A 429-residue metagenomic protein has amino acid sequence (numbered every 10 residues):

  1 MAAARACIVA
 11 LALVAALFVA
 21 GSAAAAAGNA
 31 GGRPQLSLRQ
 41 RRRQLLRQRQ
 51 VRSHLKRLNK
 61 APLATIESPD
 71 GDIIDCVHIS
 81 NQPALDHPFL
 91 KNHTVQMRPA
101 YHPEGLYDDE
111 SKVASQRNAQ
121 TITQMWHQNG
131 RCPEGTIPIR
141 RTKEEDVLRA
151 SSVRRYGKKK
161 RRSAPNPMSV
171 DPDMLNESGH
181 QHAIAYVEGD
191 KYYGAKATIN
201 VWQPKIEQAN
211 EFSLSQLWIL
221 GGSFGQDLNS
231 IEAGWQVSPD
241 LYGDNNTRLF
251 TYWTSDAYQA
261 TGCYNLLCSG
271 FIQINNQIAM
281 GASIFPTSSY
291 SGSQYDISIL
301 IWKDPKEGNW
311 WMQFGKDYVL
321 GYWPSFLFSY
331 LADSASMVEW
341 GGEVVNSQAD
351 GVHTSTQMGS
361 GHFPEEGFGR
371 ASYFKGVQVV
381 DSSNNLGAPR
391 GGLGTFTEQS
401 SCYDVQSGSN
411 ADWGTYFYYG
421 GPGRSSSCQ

Functional and structural regions predicted by a protein language model:
A2-Q429: Exposed, interaction-prone regions of secreted/extracellular proteins
